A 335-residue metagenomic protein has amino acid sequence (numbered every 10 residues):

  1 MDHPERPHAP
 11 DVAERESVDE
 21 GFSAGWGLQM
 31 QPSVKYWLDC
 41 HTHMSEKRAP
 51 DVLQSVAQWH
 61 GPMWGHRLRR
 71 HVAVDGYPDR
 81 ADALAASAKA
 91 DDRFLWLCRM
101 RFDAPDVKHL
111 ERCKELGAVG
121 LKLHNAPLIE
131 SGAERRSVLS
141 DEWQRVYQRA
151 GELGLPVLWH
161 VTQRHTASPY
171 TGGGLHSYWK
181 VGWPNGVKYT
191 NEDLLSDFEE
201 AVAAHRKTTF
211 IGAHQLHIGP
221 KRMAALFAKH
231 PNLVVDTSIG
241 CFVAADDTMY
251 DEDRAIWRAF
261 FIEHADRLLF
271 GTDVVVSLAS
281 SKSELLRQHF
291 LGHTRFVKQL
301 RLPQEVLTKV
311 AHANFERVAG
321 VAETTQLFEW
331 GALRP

Functional and structural regions predicted by a protein language model:
M1-C40, L53-R70, E263-L269, V275-P335: Mid-to-C-terminal alpha-helical segments outside catalytic/metal-binding sites
E16, P78-W179, P184-V187, I239-F242: Active-site gating/metal-coordination segments in enzymes
Q29-P32, H60-G65, A81-R93, K108-A118 (+4 more regions): Acidic (Asp/Glu)-rich catalytic clusters
W37-H43, P50-P78, R93-R99, V119-G120 (+1 more regions): Divalent metal-dependent hydrolysis catalytic cores, especially in the metallo-beta-lactamase
H41-S45, H160, H214: Histidine-centered divalent metal-coordination motifs
R48-L53, A81, S168-H176, P220-H230 (+3 more regions): Histidine/acidic-residue-rich catalytic or RNA/ligand-binding cores of hydrolases and nuclease-related proteins
Q54-V56, R135-R145, E192-L195, M249-I256 (+1 more regions): Charged helix-capping and loop-helix junction motifs
V234-D247: His/Asp/Glu-enriched short active-site or ligand-binding loop at hydrolase and phosphoryl-transfer sites
